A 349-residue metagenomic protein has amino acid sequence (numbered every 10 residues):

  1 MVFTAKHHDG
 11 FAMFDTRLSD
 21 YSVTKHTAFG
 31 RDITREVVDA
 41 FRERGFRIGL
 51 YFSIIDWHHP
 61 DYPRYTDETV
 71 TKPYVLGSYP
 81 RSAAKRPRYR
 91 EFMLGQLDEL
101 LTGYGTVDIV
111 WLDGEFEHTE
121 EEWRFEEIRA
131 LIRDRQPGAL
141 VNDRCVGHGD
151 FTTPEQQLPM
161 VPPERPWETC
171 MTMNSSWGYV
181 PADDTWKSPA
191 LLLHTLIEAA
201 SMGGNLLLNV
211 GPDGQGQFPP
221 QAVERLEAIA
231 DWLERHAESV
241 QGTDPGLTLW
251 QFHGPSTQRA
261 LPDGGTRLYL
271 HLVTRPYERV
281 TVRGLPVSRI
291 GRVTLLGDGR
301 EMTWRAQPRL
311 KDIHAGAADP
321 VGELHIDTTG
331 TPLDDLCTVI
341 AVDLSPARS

Functional and structural regions predicted by a protein language model:
M1-S349: Mature catalytic domains of secreted/periplasmic carbohydrate-active enzymes
